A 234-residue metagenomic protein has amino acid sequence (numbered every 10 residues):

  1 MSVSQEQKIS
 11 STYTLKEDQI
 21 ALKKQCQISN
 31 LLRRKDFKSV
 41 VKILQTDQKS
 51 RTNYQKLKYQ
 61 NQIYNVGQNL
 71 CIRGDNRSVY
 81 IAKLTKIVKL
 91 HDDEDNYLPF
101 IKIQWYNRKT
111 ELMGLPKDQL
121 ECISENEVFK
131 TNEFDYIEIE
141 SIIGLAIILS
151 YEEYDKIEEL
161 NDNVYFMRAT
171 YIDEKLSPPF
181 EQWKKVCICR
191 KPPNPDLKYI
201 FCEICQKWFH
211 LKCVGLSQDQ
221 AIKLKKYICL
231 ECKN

Functional and structural regions predicted by a protein language model:
M1-V3, K233-N234: A positional/structural detector of protein chain ends, strongest at the extreme C-terminus and weakly at the extreme
S2-Y59, D93-P192: Epigenetic mark-reader domains in eukaryotic nuclear proteins
N61, Y165-N234: PHD-type zinc finger and closely related Cys/His-rich zinc-binding mini-domains in nuclear regulators
Q68, R77-D92, I101-K102: Short beta-strand-centered aromatic/proline hotspots
D75, K89-D92, P192-N194, D219: Short polar/acidic secondary-structure junctions
Y80, P99, S124, K198 (+1 more regions): Residue-level signal for beta-strand positions within conserved beta-sheet cores that form or flank
